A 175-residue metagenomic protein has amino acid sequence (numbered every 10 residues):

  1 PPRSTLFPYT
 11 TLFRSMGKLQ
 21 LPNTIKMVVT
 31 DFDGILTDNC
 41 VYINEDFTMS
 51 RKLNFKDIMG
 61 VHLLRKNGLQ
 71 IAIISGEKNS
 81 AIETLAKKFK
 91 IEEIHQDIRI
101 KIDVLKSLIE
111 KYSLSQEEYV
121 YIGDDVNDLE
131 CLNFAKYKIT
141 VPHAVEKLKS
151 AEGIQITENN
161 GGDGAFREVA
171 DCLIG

Functional and structural regions predicted by a protein language model:
P1-T11: Single conserved hydrophobic/aromatic residue that forms the stacking wall/gate of nucleotide- or nucleobase-binding
L12, G34, L64, A86 (+2 more regions): Terminal peptide-recognition signature
R14-Q70: Active-site neighborhood of HAD-like aspartate-dependent phosphohydrolases
V28, I71, I94, K138-T140 (+1 more regions): Short, well-ordered beta-strand core segments
K56, E77-K78, R99-I100, H143 (+1 more regions): Short beta->alpha linker loops
V61-L85, L132: Substrate-recognition element of Asp-dependent hydrolases with the DxDx(T/V) motif
G76, S80-L114: Helix-adjacent hinge/juxtasegments
I102-G175: Mg2+-dependent phosphoryl-transfer enzymes with acidic/Ser/Thr/Gly-rich catalytic loops
